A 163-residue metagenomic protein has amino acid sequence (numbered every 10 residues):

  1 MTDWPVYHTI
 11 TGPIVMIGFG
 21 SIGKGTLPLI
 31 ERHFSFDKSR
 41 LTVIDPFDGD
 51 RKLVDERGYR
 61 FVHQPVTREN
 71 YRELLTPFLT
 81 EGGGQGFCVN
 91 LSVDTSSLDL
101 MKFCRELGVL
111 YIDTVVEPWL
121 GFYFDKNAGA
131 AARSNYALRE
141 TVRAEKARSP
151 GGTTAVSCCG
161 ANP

Functional and structural regions predicted by a protein language model:
M1-G12, T76: A short, basic/flexible loop-to-alpha-helix module at the beginning of a structural domain
P13-P28: Glycine-rich adenosine-cofactor-binding loop
S35-D55: NAD(P)-binding Rossmann-fold cofactor-contacting core
D55-E69: Rossmann-fold cofactor-recognition segment
V66-T80: Conserved Rossmann-fold cofactor-binding substructure of NAD(P)-dependent oxidoreductases
Q85-N90, Y111-D113: N-terminal Rossmann-like NAD(P) cofactor-binding module of classical short-chain dehydrogenase/reductase
T95-L110, T114-G151: Rossmann-fold NAD(P)-binding glycine/threonine-rich loop
P150-P163: Conserved anion/nucleotide-ligand pocket segment
